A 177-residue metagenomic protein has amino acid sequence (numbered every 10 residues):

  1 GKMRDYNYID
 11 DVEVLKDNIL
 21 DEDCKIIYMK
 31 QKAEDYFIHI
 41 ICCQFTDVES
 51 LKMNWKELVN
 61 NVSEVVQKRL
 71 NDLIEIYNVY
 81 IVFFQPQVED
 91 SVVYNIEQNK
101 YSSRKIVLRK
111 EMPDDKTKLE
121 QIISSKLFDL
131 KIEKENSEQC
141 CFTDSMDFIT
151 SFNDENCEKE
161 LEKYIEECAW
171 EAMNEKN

Functional and structural regions predicted by a protein language model:
G1-L51, N60-V62: N-terminal "first-domain core" detector
C24, C42-C43, C140-C141, C157 (+1 more regions): Generic recognition of cysteine residues
Q31-Y36, L70-N78, Y101: Flexible, charged surface loops at secondary-structure boundaries
C43-D90: Compact, well-ordered interaction domains used in eukaryotic information-processing assemblies
K52, K56-V59, S63, V93 (+6 more regions): Generic detector of well-ordered alpha-helical segments enriched in charged/polar residues, highlighting helical
L70-L73, D154-E158: Surface-exposed acidic, glycine-flexible loop patches that form ligand/cofactor-binding and adhesion interfaces
D90-N156: Polybasic, proline/glycine-rich intrinsically disordered low-complexity segments
N156-N177: Short acidic DE-rich linear segments
